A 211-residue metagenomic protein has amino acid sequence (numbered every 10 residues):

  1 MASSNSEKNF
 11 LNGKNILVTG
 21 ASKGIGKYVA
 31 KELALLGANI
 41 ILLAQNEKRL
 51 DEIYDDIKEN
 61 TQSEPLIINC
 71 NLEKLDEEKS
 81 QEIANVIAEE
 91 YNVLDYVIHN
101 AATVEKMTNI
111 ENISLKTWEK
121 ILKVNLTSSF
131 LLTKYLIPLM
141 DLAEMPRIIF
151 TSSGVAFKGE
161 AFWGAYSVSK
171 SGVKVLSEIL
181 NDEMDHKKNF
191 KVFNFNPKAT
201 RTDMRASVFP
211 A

Functional and structural regions predicted by a protein language model:
N15, S22-G24: Conserved glycine-rich cofactor-binding loop
L36-I53: Conserved glycine-rich Rossmann-like NAD(P)H-binding loop of the short-chain dehydrogenase/reductase
N60-D76: Rossmann-fold cofactor-recognition segment
I83, T108-I110, S114-E119: Substrate-binding pocket helix/loop in short-chain dehydrogenase/reductase
N100-K106: Conserved NAD(P)H cofactor-binding loop of Rossmann-fold oxidoreductase domains
T133, S169-G172: Active-site helix of classical SDR
S153: Residue(s) in the substrate-gating loop at a strand-loop-helix junction that position the organic substrate next
